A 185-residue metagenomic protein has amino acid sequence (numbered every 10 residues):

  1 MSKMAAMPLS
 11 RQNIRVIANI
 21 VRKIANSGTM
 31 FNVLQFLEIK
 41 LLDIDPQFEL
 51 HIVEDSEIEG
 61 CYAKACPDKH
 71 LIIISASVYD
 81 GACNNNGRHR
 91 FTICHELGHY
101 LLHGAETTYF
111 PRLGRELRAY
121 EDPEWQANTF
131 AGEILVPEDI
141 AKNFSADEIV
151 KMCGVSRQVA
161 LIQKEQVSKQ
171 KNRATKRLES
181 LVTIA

Functional and structural regions predicted by a protein language model:
M1-A185: Active-site hotspot residues in diverse enzymes, especially metal/ion-binding acidic/histidine motifs
